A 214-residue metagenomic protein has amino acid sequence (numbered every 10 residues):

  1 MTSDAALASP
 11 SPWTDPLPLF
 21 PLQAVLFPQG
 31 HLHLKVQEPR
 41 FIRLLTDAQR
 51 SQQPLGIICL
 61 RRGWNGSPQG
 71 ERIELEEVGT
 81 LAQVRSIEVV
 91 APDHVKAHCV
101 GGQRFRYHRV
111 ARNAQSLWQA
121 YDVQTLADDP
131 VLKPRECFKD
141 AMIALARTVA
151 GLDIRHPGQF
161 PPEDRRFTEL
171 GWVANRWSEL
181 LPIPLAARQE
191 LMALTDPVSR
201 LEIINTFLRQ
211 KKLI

Functional and structural regions predicted by a protein language model:
T2-I214: N-terminal low-complexity, acidic/polar interaction/targeting segments
